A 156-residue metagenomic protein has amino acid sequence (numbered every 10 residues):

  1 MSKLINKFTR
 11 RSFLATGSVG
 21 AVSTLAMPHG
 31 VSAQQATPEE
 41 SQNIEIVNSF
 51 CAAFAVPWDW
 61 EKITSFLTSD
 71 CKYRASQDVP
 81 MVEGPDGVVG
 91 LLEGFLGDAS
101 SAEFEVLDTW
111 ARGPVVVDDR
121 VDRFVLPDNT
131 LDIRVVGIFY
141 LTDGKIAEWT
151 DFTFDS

Functional and structural regions predicted by a protein language model:
M1-F8, V19-T24: N-terminal secretory signal peptides
I5-L14, P28: Twin-arginine (Tat) signal peptide motif
E40-D70: Short acidic-aromatic low-complexity motifs
W60, T64-L107, A111-R112: A solvent-exposed, acidic/Ser-Thr-rich amphipathic alpha-helical stretch
I63-F66, A111-V115, F139-A147: Short, solvent-exposed coil/turn segments at beta-strand boundaries
L92, F104-T109, V121-D122, R134-F139: Hydrophobic/aromatic beta-strand elements that line small-molecule binding cavities or substrate pockets in beta-rich
R134-S156: Short beta-strand edge/turn micro-motifs at domain boundaries
